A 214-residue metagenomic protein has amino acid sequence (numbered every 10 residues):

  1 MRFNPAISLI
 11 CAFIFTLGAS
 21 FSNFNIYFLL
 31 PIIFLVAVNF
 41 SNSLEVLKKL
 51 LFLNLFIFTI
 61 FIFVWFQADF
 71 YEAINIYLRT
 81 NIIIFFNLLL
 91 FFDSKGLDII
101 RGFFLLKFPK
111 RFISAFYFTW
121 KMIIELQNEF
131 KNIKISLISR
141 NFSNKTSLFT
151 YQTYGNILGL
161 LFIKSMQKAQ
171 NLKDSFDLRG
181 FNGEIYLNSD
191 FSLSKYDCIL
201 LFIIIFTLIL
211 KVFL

Functional and structural regions predicted by a protein language model:
M1-A6, N42, V46, L50 (+4 more regions): Hydrophobic, aromatic-rich alpha-helical transmembrane segments and their membrane-interface anchor motifs
M1-N25, I33-F34, I135-L214: Transmembrane alpha-helix interface motif
C11, Y27-I32, K48, F116: Hydrophobic alpha-helical membrane segments of integral membrane proteins
T16, L30-N39, N54: Hydrophobic transmembrane alpha-helices of multi-pass, membrane-embedded glycosylation machinery
F21, V36-S43, W65-Q67, D93-K95 (+1 more regions): Structural signal for the C-terminal ends of transmembrane alpha-helices and the immediately following loop
N25-I26, D98: Secondary-structure boundary/capping signal
K49-L148: Juxtamembrane/interface alpha-helical elements of multi-pass membrane proteins
